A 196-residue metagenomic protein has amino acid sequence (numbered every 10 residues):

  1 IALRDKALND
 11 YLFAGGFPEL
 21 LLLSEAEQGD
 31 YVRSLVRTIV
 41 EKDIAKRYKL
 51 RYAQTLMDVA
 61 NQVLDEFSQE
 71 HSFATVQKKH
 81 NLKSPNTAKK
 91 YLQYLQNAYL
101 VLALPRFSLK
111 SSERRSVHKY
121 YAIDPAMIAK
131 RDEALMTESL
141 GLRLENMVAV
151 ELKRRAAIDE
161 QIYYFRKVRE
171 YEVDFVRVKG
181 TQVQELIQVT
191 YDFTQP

Functional and structural regions predicted by a protein language model:
I1-Q69: Interdomain motor-coupling "hinge/lid" segment immediately C-terminal to the ATP-binding subdomain of NTP-driven enzymes
A26, L82, D192-T194: Short, surface-exposed acidic/glycine-rich loop or hinge patches that mediate macromolecular interfaces
Y31, Q54, K83, L140-L144: A generic structural signal for residues located within well-ordered alpha-helices of large catalytic or ligand-binding
N61-D65, N81, K153: Short, locally clustered residues in the helix-turn-helix/winged-helix DNA-binding domain
A74-K78: A short acidic, leucine-rich amphipathic alpha-helix
L82-N97: Short amphipathic alpha-helical interaction segments
Q93-P196: A cross-kingdom feature that marks ATP-driven nucleic-acid transaction machinery
